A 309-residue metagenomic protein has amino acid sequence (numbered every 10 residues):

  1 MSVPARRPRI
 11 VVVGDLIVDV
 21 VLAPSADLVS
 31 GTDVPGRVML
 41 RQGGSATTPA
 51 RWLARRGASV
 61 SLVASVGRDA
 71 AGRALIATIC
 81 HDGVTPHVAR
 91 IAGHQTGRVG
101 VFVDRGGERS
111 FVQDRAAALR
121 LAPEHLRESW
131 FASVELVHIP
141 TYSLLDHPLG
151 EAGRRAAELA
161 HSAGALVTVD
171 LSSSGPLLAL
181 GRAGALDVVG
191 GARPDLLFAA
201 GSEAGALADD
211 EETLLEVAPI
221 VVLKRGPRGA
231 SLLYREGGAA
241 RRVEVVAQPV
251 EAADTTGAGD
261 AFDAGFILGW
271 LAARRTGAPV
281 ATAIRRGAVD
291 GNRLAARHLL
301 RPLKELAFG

Functional and structural regions predicted by a protein language model:
M1-V63, A70-A77, H81, A252: Glycine-rich phosphate/adenosyl-contacting loop at the front of the ribokinase-like
S2-V11, L159, D209-G309: Conserved phosphate-binding/catalytic region of the ribokinase-like
D15, A64-R68, V103-R105, D114 (+1 more regions): Cofactor-binding loop segments of dinucleotide-utilizing enzymes, especially the Rossmann-like FAD- and NAD(P)+-binding
V18, I91, V101-H147: Conserved phosphate-binding/catalytic loop of the ribokinase/pfkB sugar-kinase fold
R51, R98-F102, S110-F111, G229-L233: Short beta-strand scaffold segments in enzyme catalytic cores
V60, P86, V167-T168, V221: Hydrophobic beta-strand scaffold residues
T78-H94: A glycine-rich helix N-cap at a beta->alpha junction
L136-T213, P227-A230, R235: Conserved beta-alpha-beta core of the PfkB/ribokinase-like small-molecule kinase fold
